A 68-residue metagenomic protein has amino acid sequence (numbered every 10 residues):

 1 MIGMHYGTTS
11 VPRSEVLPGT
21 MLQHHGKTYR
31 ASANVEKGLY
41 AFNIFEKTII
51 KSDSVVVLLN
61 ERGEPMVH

Functional and structural regions predicted by a protein language model:
M1-L17: Mixed-charge, Lys/Arg-rich low-complexity intrinsically disordered regions
I2-Y6, I49-H68: Intrinsically disordered, low-complexity, charged/polar segments
K27-S52, L58: Basic/aromatic-rich interaction segments and small domains that mediate binding to polyanionic partners
